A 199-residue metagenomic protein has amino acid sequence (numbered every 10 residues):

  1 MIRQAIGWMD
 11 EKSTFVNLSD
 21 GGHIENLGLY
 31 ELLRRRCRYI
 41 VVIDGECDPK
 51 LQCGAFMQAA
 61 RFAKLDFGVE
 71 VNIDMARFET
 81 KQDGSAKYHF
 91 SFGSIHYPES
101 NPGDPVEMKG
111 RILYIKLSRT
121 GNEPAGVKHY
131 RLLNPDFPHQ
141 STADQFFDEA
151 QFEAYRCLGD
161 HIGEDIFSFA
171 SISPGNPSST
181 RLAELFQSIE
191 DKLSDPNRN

Functional and structural regions predicted by a protein language model:
M1-N199: Catalytic domains of lipid- and phosphate-ester/thioester hydrolases
